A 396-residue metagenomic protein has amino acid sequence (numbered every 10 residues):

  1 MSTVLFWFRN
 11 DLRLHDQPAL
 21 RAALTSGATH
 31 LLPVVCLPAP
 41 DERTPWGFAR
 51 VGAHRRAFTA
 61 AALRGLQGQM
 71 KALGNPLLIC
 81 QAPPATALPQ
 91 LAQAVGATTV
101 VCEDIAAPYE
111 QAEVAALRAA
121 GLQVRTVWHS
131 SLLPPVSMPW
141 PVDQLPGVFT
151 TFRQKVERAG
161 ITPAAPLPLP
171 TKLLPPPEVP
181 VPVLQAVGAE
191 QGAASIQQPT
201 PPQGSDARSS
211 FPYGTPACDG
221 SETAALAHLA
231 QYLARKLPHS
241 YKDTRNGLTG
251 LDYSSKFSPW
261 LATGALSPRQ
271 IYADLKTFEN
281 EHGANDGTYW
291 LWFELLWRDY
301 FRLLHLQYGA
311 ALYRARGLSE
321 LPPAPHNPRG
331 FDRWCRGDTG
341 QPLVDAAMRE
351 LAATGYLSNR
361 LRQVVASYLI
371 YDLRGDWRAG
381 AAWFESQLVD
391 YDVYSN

Functional and structural regions predicted by a protein language model:
M1-A164, R349-E350, S395: Trp/Phe/Arg-rich N-terminal binding region typifying the photolyase-homology
F6-W7, A53-H54, T244, W334-C335 (+1 more regions): Short, contiguous strand/loop micro-motifs
D143-L318: Glycine/tryptophan-enriched, flexible segments
G250-N396: Active-site-proximal binding-pocket segments
